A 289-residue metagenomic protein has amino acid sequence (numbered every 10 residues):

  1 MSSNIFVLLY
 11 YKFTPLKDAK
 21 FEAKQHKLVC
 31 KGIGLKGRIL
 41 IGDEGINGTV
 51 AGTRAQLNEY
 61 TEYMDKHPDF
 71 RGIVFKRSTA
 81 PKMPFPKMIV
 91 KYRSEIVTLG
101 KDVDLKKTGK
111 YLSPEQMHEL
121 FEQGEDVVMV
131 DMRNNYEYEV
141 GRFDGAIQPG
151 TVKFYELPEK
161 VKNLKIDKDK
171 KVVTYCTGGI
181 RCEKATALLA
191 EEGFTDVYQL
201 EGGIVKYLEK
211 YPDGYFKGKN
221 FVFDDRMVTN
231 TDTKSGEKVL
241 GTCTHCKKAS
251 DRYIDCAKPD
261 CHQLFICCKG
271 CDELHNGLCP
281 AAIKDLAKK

Functional and structural regions predicted by a protein language model:
M1, L120-F121: Short boundary motifs at domain starts and secondary-structure transition points
S2-K110, N134-K171, I180-K289: Rhodanese-like catalytic fold shared by cysteine-dependent sulfurtransferases and DSP/PTP-type phosphatases
T108-S113, F121: A conserved helix-loop-strand patch within extracytoplasmic ligand-binding domains of the periplasmic binding
M117: N-terminal donor/sugar-recognition subdomains of glycan-related enzymes, prototypically the membrane-proximal stem
V128-M132: Short hydrophobic beta-strand that contains or immediately precedes a catalytic carboxylate
T177: Substrate-contacting helices/loops that form the catalytic groove of nucleic-acid and nucleotide-polymer processing
